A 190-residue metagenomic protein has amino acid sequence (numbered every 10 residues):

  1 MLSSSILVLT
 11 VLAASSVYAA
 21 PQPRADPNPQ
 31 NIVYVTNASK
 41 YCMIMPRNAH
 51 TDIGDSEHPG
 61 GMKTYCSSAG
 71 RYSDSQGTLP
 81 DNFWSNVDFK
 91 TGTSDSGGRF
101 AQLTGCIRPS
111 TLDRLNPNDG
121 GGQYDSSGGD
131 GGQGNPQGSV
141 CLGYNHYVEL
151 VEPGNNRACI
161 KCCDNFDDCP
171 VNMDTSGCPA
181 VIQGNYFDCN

Functional and structural regions predicted by a protein language model:
M1-P23: Fungal secretory targeting signals
A20-N190: Mature, structured extracellular domains of secreted fungal proteins
